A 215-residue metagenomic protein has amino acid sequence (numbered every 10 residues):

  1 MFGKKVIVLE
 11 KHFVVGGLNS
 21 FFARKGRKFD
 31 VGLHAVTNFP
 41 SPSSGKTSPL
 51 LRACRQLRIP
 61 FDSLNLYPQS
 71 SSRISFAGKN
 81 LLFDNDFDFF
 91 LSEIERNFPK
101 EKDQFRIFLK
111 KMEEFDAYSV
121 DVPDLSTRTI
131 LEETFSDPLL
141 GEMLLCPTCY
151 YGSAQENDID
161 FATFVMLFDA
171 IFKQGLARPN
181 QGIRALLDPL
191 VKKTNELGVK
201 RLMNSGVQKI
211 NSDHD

Functional and structural regions predicted by a protein language model:
M1-D103: N-terminal glycine-rich phosphate/pyrophosphate-binding loop and immediately adjacent elements
K4, N19-A23, E114-L125, F164: Domain-wide signal for the mature, well-folded portions of proteins, strongly enriched in nucleus-encoded organellar
K11, L66, G141-P147, K192 (+1 more regions): Beta-strand segments within the central parallel beta-sheet cores of soluble alpha/beta enzyme folds
G45, F89, K100, I107 (+3 more regions): Generic recognition of stable, solvent-exposed alpha-helical segments in well-folded globular domains
L50-A53, D158-T163: A short mid-domain helix/strand-loop element embedded in enzyme catalytic domains that forms or borders the active-site
F76-I159: Rossmann-like flavin
F164-H214: Helical element adjacent to the flavin cofactor pocket in flavoenzyme catalytic cores
